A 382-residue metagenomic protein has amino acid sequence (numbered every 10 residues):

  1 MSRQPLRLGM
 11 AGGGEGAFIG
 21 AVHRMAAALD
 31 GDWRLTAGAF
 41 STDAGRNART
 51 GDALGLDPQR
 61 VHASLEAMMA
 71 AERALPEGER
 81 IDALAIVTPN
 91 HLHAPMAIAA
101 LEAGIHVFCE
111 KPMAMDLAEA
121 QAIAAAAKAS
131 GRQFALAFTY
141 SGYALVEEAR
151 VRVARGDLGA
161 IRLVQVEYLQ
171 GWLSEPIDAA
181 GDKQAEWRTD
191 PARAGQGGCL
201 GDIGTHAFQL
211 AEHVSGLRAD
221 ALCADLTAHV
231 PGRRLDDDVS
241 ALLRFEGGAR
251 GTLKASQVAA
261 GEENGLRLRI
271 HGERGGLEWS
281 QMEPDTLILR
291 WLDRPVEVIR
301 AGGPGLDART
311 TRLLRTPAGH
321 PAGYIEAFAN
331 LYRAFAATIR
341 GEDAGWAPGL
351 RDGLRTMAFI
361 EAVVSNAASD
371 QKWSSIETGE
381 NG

Functional and structural regions predicted by a protein language model:
M1-L56, A336: N-terminal Rossmann-like dinucleotide-binding module
M1-P5, L75, H320-A322, N330-G382: C-terminal helix-rich "cap/oligomerization" subdomain common to oxidoreductases
A37, A83, L163: Short, Asp-centered acidic motifs that coordinate Mg2+ and/or phosphate in catalytic or ligand-binding sites
R60-I81: A structured beta-alpha segment of the ubiquitous adenosine-cofactor-binding alpha/beta core
A83, P89-G142, G156: Beta-strand-loop-alpha-helix segment that lines the small-molecule cofactor/substrate pocket of alpha/beta enzymes
Q133, Y140-R233, L287, D370: Predominantly a Rossmann-like dinucleotide-binding segment in NAD(P)-dependent oxidoreductases
I203-G276, P284-D285: Glycine-rich, aromatic-lined ligand/substrate-binding cores of catalytic and carbohydrate-binding domains
H213, A221, F245, R274-A347 (+1 more regions): C-terminal glycine/acidic-rich active-site capping loop/insertion
